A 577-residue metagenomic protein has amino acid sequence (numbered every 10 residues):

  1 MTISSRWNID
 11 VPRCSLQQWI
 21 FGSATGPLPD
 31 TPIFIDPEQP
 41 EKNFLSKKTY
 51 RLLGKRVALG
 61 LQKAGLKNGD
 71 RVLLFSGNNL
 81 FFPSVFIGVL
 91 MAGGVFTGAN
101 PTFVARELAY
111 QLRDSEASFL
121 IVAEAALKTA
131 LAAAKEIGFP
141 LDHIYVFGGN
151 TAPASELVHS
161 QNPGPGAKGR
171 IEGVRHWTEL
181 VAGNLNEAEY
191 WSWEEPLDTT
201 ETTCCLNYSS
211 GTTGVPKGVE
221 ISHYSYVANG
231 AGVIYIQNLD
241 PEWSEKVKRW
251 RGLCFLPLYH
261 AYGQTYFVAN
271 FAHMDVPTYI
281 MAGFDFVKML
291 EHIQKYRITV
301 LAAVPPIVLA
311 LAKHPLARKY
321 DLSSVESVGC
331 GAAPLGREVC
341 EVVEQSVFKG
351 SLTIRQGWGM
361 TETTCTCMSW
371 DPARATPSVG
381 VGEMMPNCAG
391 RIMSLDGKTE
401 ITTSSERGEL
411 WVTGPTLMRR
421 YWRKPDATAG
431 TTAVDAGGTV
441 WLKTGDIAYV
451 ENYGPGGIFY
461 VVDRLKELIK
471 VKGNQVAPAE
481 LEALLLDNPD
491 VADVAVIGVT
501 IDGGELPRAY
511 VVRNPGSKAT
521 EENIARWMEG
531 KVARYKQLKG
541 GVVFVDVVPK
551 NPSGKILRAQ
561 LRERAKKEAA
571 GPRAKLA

Functional and structural regions predicted by a protein language model:
M1-A64, N68, I87, A92 (+6 more regions): N-lobe entry segment of adenylate-forming
P29-P32, G166-Y208, G214-V215, P241-R251: Conserved pre-ATP/AMP-binding loop-to-beta segment of ANL
P40-N43, L59-R106, F255, Q475 (+1 more regions): Conserved AMP-binding/adenylate-forming
F44-K48, P196, C204-A231: Conserved AMP-binding A3 loop
F103, Y110, L120-V122, L301 (+6 more regions): AMP-binding/adenylate-forming catalytic core of the ANL superfamily
F147, A533-I556, A574-A577: AMP-binding/adenylate-forming catalytic domain of the ANL superfamily
G169, E179-A182, I298-A302, H314-S378 (+1 more regions): Gly/Ser/Thr-rich phosphate-binding loop
V227-R251, Y259-V300, H314-P315: Conserved AMP-binding/adenylation subdomain of ANL enzymes
